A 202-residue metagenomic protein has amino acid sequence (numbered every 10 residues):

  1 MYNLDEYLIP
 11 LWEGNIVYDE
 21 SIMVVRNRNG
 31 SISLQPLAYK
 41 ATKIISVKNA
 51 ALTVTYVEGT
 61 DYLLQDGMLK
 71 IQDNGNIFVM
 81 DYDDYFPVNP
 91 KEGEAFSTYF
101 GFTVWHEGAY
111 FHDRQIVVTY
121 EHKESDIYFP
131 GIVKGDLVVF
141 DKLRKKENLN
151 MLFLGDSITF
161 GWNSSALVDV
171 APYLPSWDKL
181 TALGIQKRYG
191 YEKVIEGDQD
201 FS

Functional and structural regions predicted by a protein language model:
M1-A95, G101-I127: Extended beta-strand solenoid/passenger and fiber regions
Y110, E121-G197: Serine-esterase "nucleophile elbow" of acetyl-processing enzymes
S202: Acidic-and-aromatic substrate-binding clefts and catalytic sites of carbohydrate-active enzymes
